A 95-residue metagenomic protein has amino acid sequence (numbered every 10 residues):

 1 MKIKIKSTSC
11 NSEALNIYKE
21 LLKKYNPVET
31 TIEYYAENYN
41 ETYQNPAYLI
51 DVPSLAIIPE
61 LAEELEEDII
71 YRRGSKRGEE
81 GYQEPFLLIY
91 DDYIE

Functional and structural regions predicted by a protein language model:
M1-E20: Short, extreme N-terminal segment that most often corresponds to the first beta-strand
I5, P27-V28: Low-complexity intrinsically disordered segments
K6, C10, K23, K76-G81: General helical structural elements
L15, K19-K23, P59-A62, E66: Residue-level detector of alpha-helical secondary structure
V28-Y90: Acidic, low-complexity, intrinsically disordered interaction modules
D92-E95: Short acidic DE-rich linear segments
